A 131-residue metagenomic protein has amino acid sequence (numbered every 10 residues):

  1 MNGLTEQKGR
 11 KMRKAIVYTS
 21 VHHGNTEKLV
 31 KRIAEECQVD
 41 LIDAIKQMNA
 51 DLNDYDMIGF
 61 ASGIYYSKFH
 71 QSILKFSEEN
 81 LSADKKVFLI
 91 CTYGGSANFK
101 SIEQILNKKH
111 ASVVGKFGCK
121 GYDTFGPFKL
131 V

Functional and structural regions predicted by a protein language model:
L4-A15, V21, R32-D40, D54-A61 (+1 more regions): FMN-binding flavodoxin-like domain, especially the glycine-rich phosphate-binding loop
H23-K28: Short N-terminal binding/cap micro-motifs at the start of the first secondary-structure element
V39-M48: A short beta-strand-loop structural module common to alpha/beta enzyme folds
D51: Short conserved loop adjoining the S-adenosyl-L-methionine
